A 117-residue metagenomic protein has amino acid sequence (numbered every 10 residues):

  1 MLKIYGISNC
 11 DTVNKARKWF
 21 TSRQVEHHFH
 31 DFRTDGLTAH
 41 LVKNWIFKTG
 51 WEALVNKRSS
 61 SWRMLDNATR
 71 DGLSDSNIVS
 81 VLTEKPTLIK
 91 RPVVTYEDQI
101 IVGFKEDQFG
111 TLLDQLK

Functional and structural regions predicted by a protein language model:
M1-K18, R23, H27-F32: Local sequence-structure signature of Cys/Sec-based thiol-disulfide redox active-site neighborhoods
F32-L112, L116-K117: Thiol/selenol-based redox catalytic cores and closely related redox-interacting motifs
